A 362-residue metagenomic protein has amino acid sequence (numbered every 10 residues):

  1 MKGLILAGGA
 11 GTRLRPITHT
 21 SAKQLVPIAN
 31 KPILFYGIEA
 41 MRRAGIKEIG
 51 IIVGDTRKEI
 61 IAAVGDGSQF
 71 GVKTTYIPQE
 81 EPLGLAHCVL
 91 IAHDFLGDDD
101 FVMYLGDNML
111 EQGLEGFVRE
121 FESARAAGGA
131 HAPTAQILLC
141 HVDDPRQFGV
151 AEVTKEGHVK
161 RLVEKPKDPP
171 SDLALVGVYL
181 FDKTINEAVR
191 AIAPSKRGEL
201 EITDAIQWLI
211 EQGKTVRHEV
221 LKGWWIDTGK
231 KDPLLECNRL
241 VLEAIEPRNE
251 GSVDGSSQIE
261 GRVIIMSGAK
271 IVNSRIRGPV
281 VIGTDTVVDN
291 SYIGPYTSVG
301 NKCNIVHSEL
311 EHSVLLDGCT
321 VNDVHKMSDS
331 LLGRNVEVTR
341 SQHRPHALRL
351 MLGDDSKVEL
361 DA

Functional and structural regions predicted by a protein language model:
K2-I5, R13-P16, V26-P27, K31-L105 (+4 more regions): Conserved N-terminal catalytic core of the sugar/cofactor nucleotidyltransferase
G9, D107, H141, K230: Active-site glycine-centered loops adjacent to acidic/histidine catalytic or metal-binding residues that shape
L25, A151-V153, H218: A structural signal for short hydrophobic beta-strand segments in well-ordered beta-sheet cores
G50-G54, L138-L139, L331: Short internal beta-strands
H93, F101, L173, G177-V178 (+1 more regions): A residue-level structural signature of the nucleotidyltransferase/glycosyltransferase Rossmann-like core
E111-K196: Conserved core of the sugar-phosphate nucleotidyltransferase
H158, K183-T184, A191-A362: Left-handed beta-helix
